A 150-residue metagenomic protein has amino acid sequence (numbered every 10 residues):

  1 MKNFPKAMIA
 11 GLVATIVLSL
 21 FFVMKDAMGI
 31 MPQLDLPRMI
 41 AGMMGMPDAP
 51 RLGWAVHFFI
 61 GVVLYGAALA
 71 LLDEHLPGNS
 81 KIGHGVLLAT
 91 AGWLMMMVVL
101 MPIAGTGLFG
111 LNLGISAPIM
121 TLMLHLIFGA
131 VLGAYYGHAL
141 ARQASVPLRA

Functional and structural regions predicted by a protein language model:
M1-A150: Juxtamembrane/disordered regions of integral membrane proteins
